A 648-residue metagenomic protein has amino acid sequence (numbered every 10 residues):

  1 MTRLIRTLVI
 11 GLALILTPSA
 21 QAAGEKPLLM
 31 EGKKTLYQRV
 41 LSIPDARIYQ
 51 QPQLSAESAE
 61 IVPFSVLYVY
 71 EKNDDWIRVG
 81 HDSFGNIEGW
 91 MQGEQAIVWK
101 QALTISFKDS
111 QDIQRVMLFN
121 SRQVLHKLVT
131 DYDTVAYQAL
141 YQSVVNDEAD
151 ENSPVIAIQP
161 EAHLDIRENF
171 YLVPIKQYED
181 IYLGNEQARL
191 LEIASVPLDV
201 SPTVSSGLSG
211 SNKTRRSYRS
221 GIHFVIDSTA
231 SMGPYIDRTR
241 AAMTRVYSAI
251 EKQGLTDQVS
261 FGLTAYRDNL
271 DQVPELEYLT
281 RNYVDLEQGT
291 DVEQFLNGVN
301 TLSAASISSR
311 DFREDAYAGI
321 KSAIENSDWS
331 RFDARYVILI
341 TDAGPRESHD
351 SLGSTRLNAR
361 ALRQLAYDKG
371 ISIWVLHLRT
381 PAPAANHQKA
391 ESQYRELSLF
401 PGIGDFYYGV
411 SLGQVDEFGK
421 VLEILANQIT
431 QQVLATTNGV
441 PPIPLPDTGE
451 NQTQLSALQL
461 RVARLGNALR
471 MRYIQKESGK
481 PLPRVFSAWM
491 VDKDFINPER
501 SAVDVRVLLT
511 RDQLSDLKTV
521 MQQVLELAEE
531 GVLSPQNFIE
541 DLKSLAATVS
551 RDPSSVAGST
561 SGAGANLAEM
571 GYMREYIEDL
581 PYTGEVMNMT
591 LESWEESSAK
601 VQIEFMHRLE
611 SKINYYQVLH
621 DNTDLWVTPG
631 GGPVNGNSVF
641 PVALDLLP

Functional and structural regions predicted by a protein language model:
A23-L36, G80-S205: Boundary regions of SH3-family modules and the immediately adjacent low-complexity/disordered segments in eukaryotic
Q50-P63, Y70: SH3/SH3-like (including bacterial SH3b) beta-barrel domains that bind proline-rich motifs or cell-wall ligands
D75, F84-N86, A96-V98, S228-M232 (+6 more regions): Solvent-exposed loop/turn segments at secondary-structure junctions within structured extracellular/periplasmic domains
R216-D285, I320, V337-I340, L376: Von Willebrand factor
S220, T256-G262, A304, W329-V337 (+3 more regions): Loop/turn elements at helix/coil->beta-strand transitions in domains of secreted/extracellular proteins
R240-Y247, E251, I324, L339-E347 (+1 more regions): Extracytoplasmic, non-cytosolic globular domains
R281-R335, P345, R379, P383-A384: Von Willebrand factor
Q364, R379-P648: P/S/T/G-enriched low-complexity
